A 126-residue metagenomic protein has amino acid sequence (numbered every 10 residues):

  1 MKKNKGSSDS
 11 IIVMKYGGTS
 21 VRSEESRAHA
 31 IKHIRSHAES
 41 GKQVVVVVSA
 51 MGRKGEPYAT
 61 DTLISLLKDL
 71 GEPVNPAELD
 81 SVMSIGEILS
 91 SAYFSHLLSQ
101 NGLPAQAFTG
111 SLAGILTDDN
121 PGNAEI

Functional and structural regions predicted by a protein language model:
M1-I126: Nucleotide/pyrophosphate-binding catalytic subdomain
